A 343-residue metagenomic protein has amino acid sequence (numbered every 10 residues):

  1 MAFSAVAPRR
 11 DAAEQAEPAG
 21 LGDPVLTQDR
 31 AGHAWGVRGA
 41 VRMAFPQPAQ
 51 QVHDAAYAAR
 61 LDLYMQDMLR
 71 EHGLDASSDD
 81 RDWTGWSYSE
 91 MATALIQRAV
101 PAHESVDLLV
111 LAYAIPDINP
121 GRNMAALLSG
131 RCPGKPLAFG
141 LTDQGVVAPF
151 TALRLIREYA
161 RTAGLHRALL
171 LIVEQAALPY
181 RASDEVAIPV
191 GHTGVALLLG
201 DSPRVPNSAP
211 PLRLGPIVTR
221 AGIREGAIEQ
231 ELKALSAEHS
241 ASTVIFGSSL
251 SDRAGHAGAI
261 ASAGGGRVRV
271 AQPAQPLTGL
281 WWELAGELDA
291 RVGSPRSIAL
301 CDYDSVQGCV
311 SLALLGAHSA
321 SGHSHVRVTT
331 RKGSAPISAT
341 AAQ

Functional and structural regions predicted by a protein language model:
A2-D82, A182-S240, V310-Q343: Condensing-enzyme catalytic core mediating Claisen C-C bond formation in acyl metabolism
D82-P133, H239-S251: Conserved beta-ketoacyl condensing-enzyme motif
T84-V100, I223-H239, L280-E283, E287: Short, well-ordered amphipathic alpha-helical segments that serve as non-catalytic structural scaffolds within diverse
V100-E104, G134, E158-R167, G200-P206: Secondary-structure boundary elements
A112, L169-E174, A299-D304: Short beta-strand segments
N123-K135, Y159, V186, A317-H318: A glycine- and small-aliphatic-rich helix-loop capping segment at beta-alpha/alpha-beta transitions that lines
S129-T142, A263-R269: Glycine/charged-rich beta-loop-alpha catalytic/anionic-binding loops adjacent to active sites
Q144-R161, I245-Q343: Claisen-condensing/thiolase-fold acyl-transfer catalytic domains that form or cleave C-C bonds in fatty acid
